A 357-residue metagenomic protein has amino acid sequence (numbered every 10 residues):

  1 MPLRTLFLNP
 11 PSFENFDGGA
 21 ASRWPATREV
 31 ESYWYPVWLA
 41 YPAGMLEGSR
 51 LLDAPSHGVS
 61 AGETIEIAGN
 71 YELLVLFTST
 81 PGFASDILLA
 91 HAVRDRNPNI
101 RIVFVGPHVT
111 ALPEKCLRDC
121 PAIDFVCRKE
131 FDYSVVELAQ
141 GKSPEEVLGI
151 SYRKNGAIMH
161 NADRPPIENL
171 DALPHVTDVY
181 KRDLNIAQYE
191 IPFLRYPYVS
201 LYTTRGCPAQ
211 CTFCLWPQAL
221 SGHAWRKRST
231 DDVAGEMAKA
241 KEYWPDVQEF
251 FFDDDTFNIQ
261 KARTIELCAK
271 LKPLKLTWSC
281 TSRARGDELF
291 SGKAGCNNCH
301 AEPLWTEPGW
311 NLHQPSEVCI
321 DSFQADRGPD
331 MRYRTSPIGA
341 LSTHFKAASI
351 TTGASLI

Functional and structural regions predicted by a protein language model:
P2-L3, P144-V147, R153-S200: N-terminal [4Fe-4S]-dependent radical SAM core
P2-S32: Short glycine-rich His-centered loop
L8-P10, A54, S79, P107 (+2 more regions): Cofactor-binding loop segments of dinucleotide-utilizing enzymes, especially the Rossmann-like FAD- and NAD(P)+-binding
W38, P42-N169: Glycine-rich beta-alpha loop elements in corrinoid/cobalamin-binding modules across cobalamin-dependent enzymes
E72, D124, T212, Q248 (+1 more regions): Conserved acidic residues
A139, L215, K241, H300-P303: Protein kinase-like catalytic domain
V176-D287, S291-A294: Radical SAM [4Fe-4S] cluster-binding motif and immediate context
E288-I357: Electron-transfer interface patches adjacent to heme c in soluble/periplasmic c-type cytochromes and di-/multiheme
